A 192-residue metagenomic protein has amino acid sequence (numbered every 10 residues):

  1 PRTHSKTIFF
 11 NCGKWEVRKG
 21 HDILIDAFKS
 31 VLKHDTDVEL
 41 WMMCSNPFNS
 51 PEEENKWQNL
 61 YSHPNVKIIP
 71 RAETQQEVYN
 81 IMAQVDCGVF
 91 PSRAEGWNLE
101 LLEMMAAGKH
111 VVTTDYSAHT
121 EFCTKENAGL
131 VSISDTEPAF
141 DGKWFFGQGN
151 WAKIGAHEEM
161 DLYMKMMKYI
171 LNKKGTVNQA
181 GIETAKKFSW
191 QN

Functional and structural regions predicted by a protein language model:
R2-K19, I25-F28, L40-W41: Conserved donor-binding/catalytic core segment of Leloir-type glycosyltransferases
P51-Q76: Nucleotide-activated donor-binding/catalytic signature segment of Leloir-type glycosyltransferases, i.e., the conserved
Y79, L101-K109, S117-E121: Short alpha-helical segment that forms part of, or immediately flanks, the ligand-binding pocket in carbohydrate-active
Y79-V85: Short alpha-helical donor nucleotide-sugar binding micro-motif in glycosyltransferases
R93: Aromatic "clamp/platform" in nucleotide-sugar-dependent glycosyltransferases that forms part of the donor/acceptor
T120-K168: Change "using UDP/GDP/dTDP sugars" to "using nucleotide sugars
G155-D161, K174-N192: A charged, aromatic-enriched C-terminal amphipathic alpha-helix characteristic of glycosyltransferases across folds
